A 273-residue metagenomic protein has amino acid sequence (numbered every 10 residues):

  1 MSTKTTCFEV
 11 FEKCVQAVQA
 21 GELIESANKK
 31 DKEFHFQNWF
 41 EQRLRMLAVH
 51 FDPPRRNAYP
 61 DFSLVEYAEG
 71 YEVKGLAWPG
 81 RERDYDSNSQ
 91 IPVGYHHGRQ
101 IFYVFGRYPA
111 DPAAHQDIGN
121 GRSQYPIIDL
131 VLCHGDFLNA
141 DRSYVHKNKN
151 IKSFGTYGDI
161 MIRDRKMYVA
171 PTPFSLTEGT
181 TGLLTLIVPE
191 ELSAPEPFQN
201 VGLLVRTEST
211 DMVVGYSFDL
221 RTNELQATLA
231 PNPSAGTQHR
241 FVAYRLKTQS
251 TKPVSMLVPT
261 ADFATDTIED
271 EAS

Functional and structural regions predicted by a protein language model:
M1-P60, V65, G75-S273: Nucleic-acid endonuclease domains
G70-Y71: Alpha-helical bundle protein-protein interaction modules that mediate dimerization/oligomerization and scaffolding
